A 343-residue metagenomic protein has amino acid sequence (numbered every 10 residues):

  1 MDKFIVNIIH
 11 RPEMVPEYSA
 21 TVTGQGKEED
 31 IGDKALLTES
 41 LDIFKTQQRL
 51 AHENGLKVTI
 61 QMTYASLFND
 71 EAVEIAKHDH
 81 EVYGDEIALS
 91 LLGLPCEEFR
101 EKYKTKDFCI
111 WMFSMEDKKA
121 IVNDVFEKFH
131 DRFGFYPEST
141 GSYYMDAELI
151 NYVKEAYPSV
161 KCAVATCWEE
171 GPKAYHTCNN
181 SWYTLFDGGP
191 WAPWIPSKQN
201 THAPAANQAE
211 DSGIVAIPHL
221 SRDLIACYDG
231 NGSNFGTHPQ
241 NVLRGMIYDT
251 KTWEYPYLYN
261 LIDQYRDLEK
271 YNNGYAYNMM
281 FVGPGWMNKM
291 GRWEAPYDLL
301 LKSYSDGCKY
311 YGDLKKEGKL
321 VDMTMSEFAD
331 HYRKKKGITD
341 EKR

Functional and structural regions predicted by a protein language model:
M1-E81, G274-M287, L299, K309-Y311 (+3 more regions): Active-site beta->alpha N-cap acidic-glycine motif
A35-L41, Q61-E74, C96-E97, G141-I150 (+3 more regions): Acidic-and-aromatic substrate-binding clefts and catalytic sites of carbohydrate-active enzymes
E39, F113-D117, A295-S303: Alpha-helix N-cap and loop-to-helix initiation/capping positions
F44-Q48, V73-K77, K119-E127, I150 (+2 more regions): Generic structural signal for well-ordered alpha-helices, preferentially at hydrophobic/aromatic core positions
M62-Y144, D211-N234, Y275-E294, E317 (+1 more regions): Metal-dependent polysaccharide deacetylase catalytic core of the NodB/CE4 family, i.e., the active-site-bearing domain
E74-G84, R132, I150-A163, D313: Short, surface-exposed basic-aromatic patches at helix termini and helix-loop junctions that form
E138-G274: Active-site-adjacent pocket scaffolds in enzyme catalytic domains
K161-N179, G236-R343: C-terminal domain-boundary segment and adjacent tail
